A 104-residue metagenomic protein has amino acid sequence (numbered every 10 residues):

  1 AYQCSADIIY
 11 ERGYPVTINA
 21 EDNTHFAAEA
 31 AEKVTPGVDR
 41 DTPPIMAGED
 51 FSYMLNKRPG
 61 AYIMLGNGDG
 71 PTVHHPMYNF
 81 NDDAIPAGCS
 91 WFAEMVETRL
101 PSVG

Functional and structural regions predicted by a protein language model:
A1-G104: Metal-dependent amide/peptide-bond hydrolase catalytic core, centered on the "pita-bread" metallohydrolase fold
